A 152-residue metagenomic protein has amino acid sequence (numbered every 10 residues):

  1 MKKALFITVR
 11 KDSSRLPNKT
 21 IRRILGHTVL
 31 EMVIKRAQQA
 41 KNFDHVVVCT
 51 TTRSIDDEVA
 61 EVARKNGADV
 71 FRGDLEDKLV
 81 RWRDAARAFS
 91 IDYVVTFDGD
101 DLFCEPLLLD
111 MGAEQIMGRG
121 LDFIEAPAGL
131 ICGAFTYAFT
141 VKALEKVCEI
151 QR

Functional and structural regions predicted by a protein language model:
K2-T50: N-terminal glycine-rich phosphate-binding loop and ensuing alpha1 helix
R15, F103, A138: Short aromatic/basic micro-patch
F43, S90-I91, G118-D122: Short, high-confidence coil segments that cap the C-terminus of an alpha-helix and link into the following beta-strand
T51-D56: A conserved acidic beta->alpha catalytic loop
A60, R64-D77, R87: Conserved donor nucleotide-binding strand/loop of the catalytic core
D84, D101, E105-I131: Conserved donor-nucleotide/metal-binding helix-loop-beta segment in metal-dependent transferases, i.e., the alpha-helix
I91, A134-C148: Conserved nucleotide-sugar donor-binding and metal-coordinating catalytic region shared by glycosyltransferases
V94-V95: Short aromatic/hydrophobic "clamp" motif used to bind/position activated sugar donors
